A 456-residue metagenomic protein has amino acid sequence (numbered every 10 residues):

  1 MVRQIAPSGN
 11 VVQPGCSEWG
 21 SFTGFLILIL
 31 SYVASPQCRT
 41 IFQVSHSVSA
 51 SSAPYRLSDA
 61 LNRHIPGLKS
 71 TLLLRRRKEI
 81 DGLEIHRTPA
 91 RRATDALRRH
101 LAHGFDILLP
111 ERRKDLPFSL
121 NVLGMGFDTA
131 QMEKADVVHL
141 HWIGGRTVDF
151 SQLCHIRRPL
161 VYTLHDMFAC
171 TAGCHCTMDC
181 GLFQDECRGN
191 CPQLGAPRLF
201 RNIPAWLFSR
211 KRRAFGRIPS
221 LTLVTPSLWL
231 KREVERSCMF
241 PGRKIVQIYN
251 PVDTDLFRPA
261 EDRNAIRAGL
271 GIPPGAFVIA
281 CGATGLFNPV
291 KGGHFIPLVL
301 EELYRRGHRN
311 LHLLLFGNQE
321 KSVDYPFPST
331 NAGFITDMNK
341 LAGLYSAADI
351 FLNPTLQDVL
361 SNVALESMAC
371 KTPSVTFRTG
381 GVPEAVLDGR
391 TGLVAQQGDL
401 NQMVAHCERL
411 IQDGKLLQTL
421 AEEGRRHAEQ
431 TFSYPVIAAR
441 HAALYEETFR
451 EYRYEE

Functional and structural regions predicted by a protein language model:
H155, F168, Q184-V224, C238-P241: Membrane-proximal helix-turn-helix segments that form the acceptor-binding/catalytic region of lipid-linked
W229, P251: Carbohydrate-associated surface elements
I272-K291, P297-L300: Conserved donor-binding/catalytic core segment of Leloir-type glycosyltransferases
N310, G317-A342, I350: Nucleotide-activated donor-binding/catalytic signature segment of Leloir-type glycosyltransferases, i.e., the conserved
L356: Aromatic "clamp/platform" in nucleotide-sugar-dependent glycosyltransferases that forms part of the donor/acceptor
P373-T376, V386: Short hydrophobic beta-strand element within catalytic cores of glycosyltransferases and related nucleotide-activated
D388-G389, L393-L400, R409-K415: Conserved acidic donor-binding segment of nucleotide-sugar-dependent glycosyltransferases
Q402, R409, L416-T431, I437-A443 (+1 more regions): A short, well-ordered alpha-helix in the C-terminal region of glycosyltransferases
